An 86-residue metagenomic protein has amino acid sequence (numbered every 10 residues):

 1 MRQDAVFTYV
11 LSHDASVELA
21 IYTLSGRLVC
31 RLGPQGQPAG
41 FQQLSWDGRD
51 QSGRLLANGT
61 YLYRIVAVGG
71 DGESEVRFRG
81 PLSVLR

Functional and structural regions predicted by a protein language model:
M1-Q3, H13, P38-A39, S52 (+1 more regions): Surface-exposed loops/turns
R2-F7, Q35, N58-R86: C-terminal tail/sorting-segment detector
A5-H13, W46: Aromatic/hydrophobic beta-strand junction motif of beta-rich domains
A15-E18: Short beta-strand/loop motifs in extracellular/secreted proteins, especially within beta-sandwich accessory domains
Y22-V29, Y61: Short, glycine-anchored, charge-dense loop/turn motifs used at functional sites
V29-P38: Solvent-exposed serine/threonine-rich low-complexity stretches and specific carbohydrate-binding patches
Q43-L56, G69: Signal that preferentially marks extracellular ectodomain short beta-strand elements of beta-sandwich modules
